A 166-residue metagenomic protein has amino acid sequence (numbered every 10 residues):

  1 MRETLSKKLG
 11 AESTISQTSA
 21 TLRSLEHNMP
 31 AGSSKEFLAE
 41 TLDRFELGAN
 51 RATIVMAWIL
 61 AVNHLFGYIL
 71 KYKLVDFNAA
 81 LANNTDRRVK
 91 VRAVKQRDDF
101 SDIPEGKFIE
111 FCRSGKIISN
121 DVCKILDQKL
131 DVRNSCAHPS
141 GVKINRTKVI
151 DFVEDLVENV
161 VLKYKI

Functional and structural regions predicted by a protein language model:
E3-L9, R113-I166: Charge-enriched, short contiguous segments at helix-coil
L9-R113, K124, N159-I166: Amphipathic alpha-helical interface elements
